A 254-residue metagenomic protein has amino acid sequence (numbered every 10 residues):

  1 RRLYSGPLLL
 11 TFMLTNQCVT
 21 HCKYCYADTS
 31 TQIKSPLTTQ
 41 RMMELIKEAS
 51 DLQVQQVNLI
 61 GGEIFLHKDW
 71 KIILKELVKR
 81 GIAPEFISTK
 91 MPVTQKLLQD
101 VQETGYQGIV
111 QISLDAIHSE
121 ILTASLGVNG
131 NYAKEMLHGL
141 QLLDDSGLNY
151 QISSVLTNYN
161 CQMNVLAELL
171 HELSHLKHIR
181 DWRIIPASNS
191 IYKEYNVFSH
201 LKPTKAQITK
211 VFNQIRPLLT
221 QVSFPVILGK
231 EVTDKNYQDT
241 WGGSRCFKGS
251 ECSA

Functional and structural regions predicted by a protein language model:
R1-G108: Conserved alpha-helical substructure of the radical SAM core
S113-D115, S119-S253: Radical SAM enzyme [4Fe-4S]-AdoMet core and its adjacent flexible, acidic and glycine-rich loops/tails across
